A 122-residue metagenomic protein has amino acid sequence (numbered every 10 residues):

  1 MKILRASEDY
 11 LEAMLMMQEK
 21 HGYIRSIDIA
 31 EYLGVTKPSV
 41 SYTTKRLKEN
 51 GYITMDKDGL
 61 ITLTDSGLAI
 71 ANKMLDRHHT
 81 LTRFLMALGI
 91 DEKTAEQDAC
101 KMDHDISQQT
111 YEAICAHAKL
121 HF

Functional and structural regions predicted by a protein language model:
K2-V35: N-terminal helix-turn-helix DNA-binding core of bacterial DNA-binding proteins
E12, Y42, Q97: DNA-binding alpha-helical recognition surfaces that contact promoter or target DNA
K20-G22, D76, A87: Helix-turn-helix/winged-helix DNA-binding modules
S26-K57: Canonical helix-turn-helix DNA-binding module
T36, G89-K93: Helix N-cap / loop-to-helix initiation motif
G59-R77: Basic, amphipathic "hinge/linker" alpha-helix immediately C-terminal to the N-terminal HTH DNA-binding motif
H78-T80, E96: A generic alpha-helix surface/boundary motif
Q97-F122: C-terminal regulatory/oligomerization modules of transcriptional regulators
